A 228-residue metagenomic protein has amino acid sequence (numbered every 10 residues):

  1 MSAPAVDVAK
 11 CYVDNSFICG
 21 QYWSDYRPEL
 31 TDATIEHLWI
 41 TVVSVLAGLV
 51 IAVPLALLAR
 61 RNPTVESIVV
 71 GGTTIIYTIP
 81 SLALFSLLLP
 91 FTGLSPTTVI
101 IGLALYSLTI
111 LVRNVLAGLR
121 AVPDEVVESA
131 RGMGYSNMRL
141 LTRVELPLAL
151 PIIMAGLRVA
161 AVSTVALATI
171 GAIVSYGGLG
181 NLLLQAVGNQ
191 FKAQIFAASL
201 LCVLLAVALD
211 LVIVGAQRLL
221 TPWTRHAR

Functional and structural regions predicted by a protein language model:
S2-S44: Periplasmic/extracellular loop-to-transmembrane helix junction in inner-membrane transport proteins
R27-W39, V70-I76, L89, G93 (+5 more regions): Alpha-helical membrane-interface segments at transmembrane helix boundaries
D32-I40, L89-I110, L150, Q194 (+1 more regions): Loop-to-helix entry region at the N-terminal start of transmembrane alpha-helices in multi-pass membrane transporters
V42, L105, N137-I170, A197 (+1 more regions): Transmembrane alpha-helices
L55-L88, R113-R120: Cytoplasmic-entry segments and transmembrane alpha-helices of multi-pass inner-membrane transporters
P63, R120, F196-R228: C-terminal transmembrane helix and the adjacent membrane-cytosol boundary/short C-terminal tail of inner/organellar
L89-P90, L167-F196, L200-C202, T221-R228: Glycine-rich helix-loop "coupling/hinge" segments at transmembrane-helix boundaries in multipass transporters
N114-I153, V159, L179, L183: Short cytoplasmic-facing helical segments at TM-TM junctions of multi-pass membrane proteins
